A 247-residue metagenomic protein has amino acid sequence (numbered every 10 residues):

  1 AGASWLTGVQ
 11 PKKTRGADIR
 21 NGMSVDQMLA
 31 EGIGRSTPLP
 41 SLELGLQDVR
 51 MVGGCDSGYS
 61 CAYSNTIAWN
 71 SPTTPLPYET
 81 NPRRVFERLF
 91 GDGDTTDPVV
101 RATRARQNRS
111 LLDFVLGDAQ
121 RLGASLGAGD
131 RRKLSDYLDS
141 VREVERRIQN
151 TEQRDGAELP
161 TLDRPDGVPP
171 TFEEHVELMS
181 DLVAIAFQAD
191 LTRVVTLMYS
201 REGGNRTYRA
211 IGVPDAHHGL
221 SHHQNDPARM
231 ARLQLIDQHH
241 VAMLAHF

Functional and structural regions predicted by a protein language model:
A1-F247: Ligand-binding pockets and gating/stacking loops
